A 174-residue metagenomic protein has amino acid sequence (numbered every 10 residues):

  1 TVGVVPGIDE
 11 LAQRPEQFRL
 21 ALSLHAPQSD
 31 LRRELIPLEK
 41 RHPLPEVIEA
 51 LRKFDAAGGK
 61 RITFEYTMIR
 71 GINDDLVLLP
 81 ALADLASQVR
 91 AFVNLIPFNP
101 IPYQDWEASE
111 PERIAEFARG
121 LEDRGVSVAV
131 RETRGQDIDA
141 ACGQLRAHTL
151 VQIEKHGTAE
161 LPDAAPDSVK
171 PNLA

Functional and structural regions predicted by a protein language model:
T1-R124: Conserved AdoMet/S-adenosylmethionine-binding subsite of the radical SAM
T1-V4, R131, R146: Zinc-dependent deaminase
R19, G59, A129, L150-G157: Residue-level signal for secondary-structure boundary elements
L95, A129-E132: A structural preference for short, hydrophobic beta-strand core positions in alpha/beta folds
D123, T133-A174: Radical SAM enzyme core and accessory elements
